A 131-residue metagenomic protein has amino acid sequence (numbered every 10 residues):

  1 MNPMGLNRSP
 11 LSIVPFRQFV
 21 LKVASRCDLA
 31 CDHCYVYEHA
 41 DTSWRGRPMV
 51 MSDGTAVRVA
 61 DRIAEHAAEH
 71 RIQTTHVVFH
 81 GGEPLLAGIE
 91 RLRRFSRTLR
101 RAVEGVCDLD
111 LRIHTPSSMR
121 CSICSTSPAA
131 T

Functional and structural regions predicted by a protein language model:
M1-N2: Basic amphipathic alpha-helical segments that dock to polyanions
G5-C124: Conserved alpha-helical substructure of the radical SAM core
C124-T131: Non-cysteine beta-strand/loop elements that form the S-adenosyl-L-methionine
